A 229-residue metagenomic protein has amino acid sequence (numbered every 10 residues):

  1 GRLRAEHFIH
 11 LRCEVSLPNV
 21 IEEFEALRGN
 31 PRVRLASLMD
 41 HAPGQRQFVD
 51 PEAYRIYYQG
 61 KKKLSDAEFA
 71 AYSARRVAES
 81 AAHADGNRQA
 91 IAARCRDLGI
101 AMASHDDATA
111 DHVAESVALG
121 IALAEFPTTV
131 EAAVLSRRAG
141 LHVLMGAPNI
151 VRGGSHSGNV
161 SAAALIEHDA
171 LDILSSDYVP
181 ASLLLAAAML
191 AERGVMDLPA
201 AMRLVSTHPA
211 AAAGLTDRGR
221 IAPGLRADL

Functional and structural regions predicted by a protein language model:
G1-T109, E125-P127, D177: Metal-coordinating catalytic core of metallo-dependent amide/deamination hydrolases
I9, S116, S136, D177 (+1 more regions): Conserved, mostly hydrophobic/aromatic
E23-F24, E115, A132-L135, A186: A short acidic, amphipathic alpha-helical/loop segment
N30-R34, S116-L123, R138-L144, H168-D172: Glycine-enriched alpha-helix->loop->beta-strand junction motifs that scaffold or abut catalytic
A82-A84, V130-R138: Active-site-adjacent beta->alpha loops and helix N-cap segments on the catalytic face of soluble alpha/beta enzymes
D111-H112, E131-A132, S161, R220: Short acidic active-site motifs
L141-N149, G153-L229: His/Asp/Glu-enriched, well-ordered alpha-helical/loop segment that forms or immediately abuts the divalent-metal
